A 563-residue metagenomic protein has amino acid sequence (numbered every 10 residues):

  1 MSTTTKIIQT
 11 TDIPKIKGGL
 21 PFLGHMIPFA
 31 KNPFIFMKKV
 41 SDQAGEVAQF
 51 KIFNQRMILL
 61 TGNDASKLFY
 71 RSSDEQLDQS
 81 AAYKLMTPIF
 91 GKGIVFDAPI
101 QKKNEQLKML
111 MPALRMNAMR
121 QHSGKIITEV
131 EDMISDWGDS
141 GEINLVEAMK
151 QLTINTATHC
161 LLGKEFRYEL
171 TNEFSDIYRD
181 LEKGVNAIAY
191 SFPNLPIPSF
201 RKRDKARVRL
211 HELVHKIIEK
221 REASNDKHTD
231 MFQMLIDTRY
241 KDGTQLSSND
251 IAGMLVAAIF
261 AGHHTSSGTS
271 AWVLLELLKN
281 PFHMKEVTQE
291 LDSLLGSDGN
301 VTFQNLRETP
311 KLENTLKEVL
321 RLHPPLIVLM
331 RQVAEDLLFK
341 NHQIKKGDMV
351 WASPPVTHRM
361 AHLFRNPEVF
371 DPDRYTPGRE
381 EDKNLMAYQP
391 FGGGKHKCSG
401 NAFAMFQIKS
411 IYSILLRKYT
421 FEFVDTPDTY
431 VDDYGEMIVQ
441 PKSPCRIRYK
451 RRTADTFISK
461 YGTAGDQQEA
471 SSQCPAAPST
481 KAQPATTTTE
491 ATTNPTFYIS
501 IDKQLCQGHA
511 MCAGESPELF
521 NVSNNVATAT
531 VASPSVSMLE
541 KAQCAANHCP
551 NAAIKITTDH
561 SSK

Functional and structural regions predicted by a protein language model:
I13-K38, D42, R56, Y83-L162 (+4 more regions): Cytochrome P450 catalytic-domain helical core, especially the substrate-recognition surface and oxygen-activation
P21, P28, R115-N117, I154-N155 (+4 more regions): Conserved cytochrome P450 catalytic core segment spanning the I/J/K helices
H25-G45, E212, K216, N300-K340 (+1 more regions): Conserved cytochrome P450 K-helix E-x-x-R motif and the immediately C-terminal K′/meander segment
T153, A157, L210-I217, T238-S293 (+6 more regions): Central I-helix of cytochrome P450 enzymes
V256, F303, H342, P355 (+2 more regions): Cytochrome P450 heme-thiolate "Cys pocket" and heme-binding signature region
P281-H283, F403-I438: Cytochrome P450 heme-binding "Cys pocket" and the immediately downstream C-terminal segment
A352-E380, I458-D466, C474: Conserved cytochrome P450 K-helix/beta-meander segment immediately N-terminal to the heme-binding cysteine loop
M511-N524, A546-H560: Iron-sulfur cluster-binding cysteine motifs and their immediate structural context in ferredoxin-like electron-transfer
